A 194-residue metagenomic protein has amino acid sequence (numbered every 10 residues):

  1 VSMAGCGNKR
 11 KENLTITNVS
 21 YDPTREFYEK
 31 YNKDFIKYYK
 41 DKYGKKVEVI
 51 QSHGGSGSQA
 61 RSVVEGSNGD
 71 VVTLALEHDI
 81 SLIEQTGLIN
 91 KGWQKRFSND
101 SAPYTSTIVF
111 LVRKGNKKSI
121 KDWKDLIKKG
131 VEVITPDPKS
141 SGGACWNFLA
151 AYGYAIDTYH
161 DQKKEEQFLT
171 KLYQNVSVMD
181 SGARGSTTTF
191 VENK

Functional and structural regions predicted by a protein language model:
S2-G5: C-terminal motif of bacterial Sec signal peptides marking the signal peptidase cleavage site
R10-S140: N-terminal segment of the mature folded domain
V19-Y21, V112-K114, V131-T158, L172-D180: Short beta-strand->loop
K30, D34, A150, G185-T189: Amphipathic alpha-helical segments that form well-ordered structural scaffolds and often line/cohere around active
F35-Y39, A155, F190: Hydrophobic, Leu/Ile/Phe/Ala-enriched alpha-helical segments that form helix-helix packing faces
S106, S119-D122, A144-A151, F168 (+1 more regions): Internal, well-ordered alpha-helical segments in soluble enzyme and binding-protein domains
Y159-K194: Ligand-binding pocket segment of bilobal, Venus flytrap-like solute-binding proteins
